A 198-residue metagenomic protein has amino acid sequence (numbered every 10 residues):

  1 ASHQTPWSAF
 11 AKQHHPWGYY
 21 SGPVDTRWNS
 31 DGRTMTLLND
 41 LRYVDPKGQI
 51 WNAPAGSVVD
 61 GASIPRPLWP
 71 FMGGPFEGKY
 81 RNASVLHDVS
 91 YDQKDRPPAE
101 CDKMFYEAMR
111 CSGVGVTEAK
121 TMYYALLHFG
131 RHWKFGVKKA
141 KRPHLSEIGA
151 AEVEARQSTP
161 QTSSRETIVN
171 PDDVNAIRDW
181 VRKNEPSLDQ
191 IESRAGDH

Functional and structural regions predicted by a protein language model:
A1-H198: Extended terminal accessory/targeting regions
